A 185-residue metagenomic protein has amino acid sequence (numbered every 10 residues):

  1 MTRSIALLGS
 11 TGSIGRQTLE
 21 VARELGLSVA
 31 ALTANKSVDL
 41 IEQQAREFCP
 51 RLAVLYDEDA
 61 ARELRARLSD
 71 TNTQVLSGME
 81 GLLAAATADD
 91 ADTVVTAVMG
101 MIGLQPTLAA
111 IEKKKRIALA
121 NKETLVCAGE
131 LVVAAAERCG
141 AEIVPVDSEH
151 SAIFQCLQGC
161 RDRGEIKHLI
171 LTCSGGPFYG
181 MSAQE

Functional and structural regions predicted by a protein language model:
M1-A53: N-terminal Rossmann-like dinucleotide-binding module
L7, L55, Q74-G78, V95-T96 (+3 more regions): General beta-strand structural signal in soluble alpha/beta enzymes
T11, A45, V94, K114 (+1 more regions): Residue-level signal for inorganic ion chemistry
A30-A34, I41-E80, A86: Glycine-rich nucleotide/cofactor/substrate-binding loop typically near the N-terminus or early in the first domain
C49-R51, T71-T73, K113-R116, C139-A141: A short helix->loop->beta-strand "cap" motif at the edges of active sites that frequently abuts
S77-A110: Beta-loop-alpha module in the N-terminal Rossmann-like domain of NAD(P)-dependent dehydrogenases, especially those
D90, L104, A109-K113, G129-E185: Rossmann-like NAD(P)H-binding beta-loop-alpha module
V95-V98, A110-C127: ADP-ribose/adenylate-binding Rossmann-like module
